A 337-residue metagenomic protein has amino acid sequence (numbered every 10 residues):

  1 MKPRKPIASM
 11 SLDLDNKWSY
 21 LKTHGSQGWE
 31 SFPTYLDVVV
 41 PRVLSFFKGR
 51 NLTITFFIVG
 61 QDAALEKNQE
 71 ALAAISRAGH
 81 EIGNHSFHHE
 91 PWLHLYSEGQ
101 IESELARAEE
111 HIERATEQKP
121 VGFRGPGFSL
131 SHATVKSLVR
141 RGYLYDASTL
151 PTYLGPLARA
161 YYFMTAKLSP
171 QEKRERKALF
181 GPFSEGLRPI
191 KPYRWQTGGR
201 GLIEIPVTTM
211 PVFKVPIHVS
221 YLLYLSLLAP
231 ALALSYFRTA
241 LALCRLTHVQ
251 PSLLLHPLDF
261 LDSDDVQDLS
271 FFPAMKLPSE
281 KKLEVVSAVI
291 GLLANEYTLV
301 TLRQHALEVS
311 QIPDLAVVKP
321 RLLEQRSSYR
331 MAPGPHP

Functional and structural regions predicted by a protein language model:
K2, R50-N51, L223-P337: C-terminal domain-boundary segment and adjacent tail
K2-E81: Active-site beta->alpha N-cap acidic-glycine motif
D13, F47, I82-H85, F123 (+4 more regions): Conserved, mostly hydrophobic/aromatic
N16-K22, F213-P216, L261-Q267: Short acidic/His/Gly/Ser-rich catalytic and metal-binding motifs that mark active-site loops of diverse hydrolases
V40-L44, Q69-A73, E102-E109, V135 (+2 more regions): Generic structural signal for well-ordered alpha-helices, preferentially at hydrophobic/aromatic core positions
V43-L52, A78, H111-Q118, W195-R200 (+2 more regions): A structural motif corresponding to the C-terminal end of an alpha-helix and its immediate exit/capping segment
R50-A133, Y143-R159, R200-G201, T209-P211: Metal-dependent polysaccharide deacetylase catalytic core of the NodB/CE4 family, i.e., the active-site-bearing domain
R114, Q118, G125-H248, H336-P337: Active-site-adjacent pocket scaffolds in enzyme catalytic domains
